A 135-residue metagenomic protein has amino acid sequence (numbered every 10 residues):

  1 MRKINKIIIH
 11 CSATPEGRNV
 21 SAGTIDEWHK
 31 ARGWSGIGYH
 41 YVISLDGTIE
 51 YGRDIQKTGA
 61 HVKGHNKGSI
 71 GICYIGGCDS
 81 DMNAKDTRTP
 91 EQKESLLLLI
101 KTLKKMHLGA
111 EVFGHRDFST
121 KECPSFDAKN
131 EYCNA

Functional and structural regions predicted by a protein language model:
M1-I8, S12, L45-I49, H65-I70 (+1 more regions): Basic/polar, cationic surfaces and motifs that engage anionic cell-wall and phosphate/carboxylate ligands
M1-K57: Short, conserved "active-site rim" segments that organize catalytic pockets and cofactor/ligand binding
G38, K57-G59, S69-G76: Small-side-chain structural scaffolding
Q56-K63, K101: Short amphipathic alpha-helices and their capping/turn segments at secondary-structure boundaries
